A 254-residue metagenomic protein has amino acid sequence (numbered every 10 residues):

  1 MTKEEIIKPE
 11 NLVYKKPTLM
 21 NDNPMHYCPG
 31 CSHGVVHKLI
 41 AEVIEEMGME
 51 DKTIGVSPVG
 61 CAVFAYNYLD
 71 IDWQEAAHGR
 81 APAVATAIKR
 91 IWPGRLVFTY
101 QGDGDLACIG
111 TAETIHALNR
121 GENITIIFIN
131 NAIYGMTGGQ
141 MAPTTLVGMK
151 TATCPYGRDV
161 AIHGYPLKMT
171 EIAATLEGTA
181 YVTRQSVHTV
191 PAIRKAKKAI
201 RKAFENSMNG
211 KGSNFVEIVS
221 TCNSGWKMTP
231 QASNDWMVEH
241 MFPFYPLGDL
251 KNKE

Functional and structural regions predicted by a protein language model:
M1-F98, N209: Thiamine diphosphate
M1-V13, P17, D22, M208-E254: Flexible, low-complexity linker and terminal segments
K15, A142-N209: Conserved thiamine diphosphate
K52-G55, R95-F98, N123-I127, E171 (+2 more regions): Structural motif
V59-C61, N131-I133, T189, I218-G225: Glycine-rich beta-alpha junction loops
V59-G135, K198-K202: Thiamine diphosphate
I71-Q74, A117, A142-L146, A232-D235: Short, hinge-like loop/turn segments at secondary-structure boundaries
T111-H116, M136-K150: Active-site-proximal loop->helix
